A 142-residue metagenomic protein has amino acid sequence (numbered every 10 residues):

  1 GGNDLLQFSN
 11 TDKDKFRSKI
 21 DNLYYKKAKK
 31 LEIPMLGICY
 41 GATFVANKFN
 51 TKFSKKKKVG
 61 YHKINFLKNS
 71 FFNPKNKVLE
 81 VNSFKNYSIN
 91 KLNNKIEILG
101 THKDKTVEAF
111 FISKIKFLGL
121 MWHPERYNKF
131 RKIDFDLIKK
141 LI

Functional and structural regions predicted by a protein language model:
G1-L36, F49, K139: Flexible gly/pro-rich beta->alpha loop and the following alpha-helix that scaffold active-site loops
G2-N3, A42, P124: Active-site metal-binding loops of divalent metal-dependent hydrolases
N22-K26, L31, N47-A109, P124-F130: Pocket-forming structural segment of enzyme catalytic cores
I38-A46: Glycine-rich nucleophile elbow surrounding the catalytic serine of serine-hydrolase chemistry
T106-K114, L118: Short, surface-exposed beta-strand/loop micro-motifs that present aromatic residues
L120-I142: Acyltransferase
